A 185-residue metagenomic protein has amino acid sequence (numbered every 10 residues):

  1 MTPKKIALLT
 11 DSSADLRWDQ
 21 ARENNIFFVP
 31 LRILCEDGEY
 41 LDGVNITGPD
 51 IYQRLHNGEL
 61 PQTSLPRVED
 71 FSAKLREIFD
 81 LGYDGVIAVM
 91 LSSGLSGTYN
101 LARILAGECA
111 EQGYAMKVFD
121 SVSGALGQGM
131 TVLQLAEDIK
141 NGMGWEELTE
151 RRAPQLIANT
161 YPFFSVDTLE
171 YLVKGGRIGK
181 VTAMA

Functional and structural regions predicted by a protein language model:
T2-K4, S13-A21, I26-F27, L31-R32 (+5 more regions): Mixed-charge interfacial surface used for oligomerization/domain docking and macromolecular partner engagement
I6-D70: N-terminal glycine-rich anion-binding loop in soluble enzyme alpha/beta folds
L9-T10, A88-S92, D120: Short beta-strand segments
R54-L55, Y83-A88, A110-F119: Glycine/charged-rich beta-loop-alpha catalytic/anionic-binding loops adjacent to active sites
E59-P66, M90-G97, S123: Short coil/turn segments at secondary-structure boundaries
D70-A102, C109: N-terminal glycine-rich phosphate/adenylate-binding segment common to multiple enzyme folds
